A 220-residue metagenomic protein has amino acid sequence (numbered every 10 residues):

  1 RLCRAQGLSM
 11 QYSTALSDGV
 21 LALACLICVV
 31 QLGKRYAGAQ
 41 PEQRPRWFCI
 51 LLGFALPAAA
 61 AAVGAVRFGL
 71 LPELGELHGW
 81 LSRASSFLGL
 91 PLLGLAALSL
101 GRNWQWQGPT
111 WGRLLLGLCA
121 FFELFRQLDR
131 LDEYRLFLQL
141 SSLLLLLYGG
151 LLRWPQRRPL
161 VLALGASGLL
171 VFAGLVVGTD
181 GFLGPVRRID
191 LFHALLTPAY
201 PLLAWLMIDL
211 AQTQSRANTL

Functional and structural regions predicted by a protein language model:
R4-E76: N-terminal topogenic module of multi-pass integral membrane proteins
L8, E73-E76, L124-L136, D180-R187: Membrane-interface helix caps and helix-loop-helix hairpins in membrane proteins
D18, L51-A58, R113-G117, L143 (+1 more regions): Residues within membrane-spanning alpha-helices of integral membrane proteins, especially the hydrophobic core/packing
C25-A39, G64-W111, A204-M207, A211: Internal transmembrane alpha-helix with an interfacial aromatic "cap," most often the third helix
Q40-L56, W104-L115, Q156-S167, Q214-L220: Membrane-interfacial loop-to-transmembrane alpha-helix junctions, especially the N-terminal start
L56-V63, L116-Q127, A166-T179: Aromatic-anchored segments of alpha-helical transmembrane domains
G79-G150: Membrane-proximal helix-loop-helix units in multi-pass membrane proteins
L151-L220: C-terminal transmembrane-bundle signature of multipass membrane proteins, characterized by strong activation on
